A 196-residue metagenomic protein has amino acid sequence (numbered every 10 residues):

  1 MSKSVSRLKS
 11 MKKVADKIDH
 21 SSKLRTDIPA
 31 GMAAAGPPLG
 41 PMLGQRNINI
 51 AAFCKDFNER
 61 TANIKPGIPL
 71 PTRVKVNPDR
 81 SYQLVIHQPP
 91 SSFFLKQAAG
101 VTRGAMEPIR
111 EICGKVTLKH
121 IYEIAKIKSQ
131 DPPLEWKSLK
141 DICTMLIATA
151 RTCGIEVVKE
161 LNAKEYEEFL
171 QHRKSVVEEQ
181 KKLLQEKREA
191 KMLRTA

Functional and structural regions predicted by a protein language model:
M1-I48, S175-A196: Intrinsically disordered, Lys/Arg-rich N-terminal extensions and targeting peptides of nucleic-acid-associated proteins
R7, A15, M32, K75-D79 (+5 more regions): N-terminus-centered regions that define maturation/targeting leaders and the start of the first functional domain
K9-K13, L24, P38, E59 (+3 more regions): Sparse, context-dependent recognition of short Cys/His-centered cofactor- or disulfide-binding micro-motifs
M11, G36, G44, G67-I68 (+1 more regions): Generic ordered-secondary-structure signal
T26-I28, V74, L84, I121 (+2 more regions): Generic structural hydrophobic/aromatic packing signal, biased to beta-strands
M42-D131, E135, C143-T144: Long, charge-patterned amphipathic alpha-helical coiled-coil/hairpin "stalk" segments used as oligomerization
I112-A196: Positively charged, low-complexity, intrinsically disordered RNA-binding extensions
